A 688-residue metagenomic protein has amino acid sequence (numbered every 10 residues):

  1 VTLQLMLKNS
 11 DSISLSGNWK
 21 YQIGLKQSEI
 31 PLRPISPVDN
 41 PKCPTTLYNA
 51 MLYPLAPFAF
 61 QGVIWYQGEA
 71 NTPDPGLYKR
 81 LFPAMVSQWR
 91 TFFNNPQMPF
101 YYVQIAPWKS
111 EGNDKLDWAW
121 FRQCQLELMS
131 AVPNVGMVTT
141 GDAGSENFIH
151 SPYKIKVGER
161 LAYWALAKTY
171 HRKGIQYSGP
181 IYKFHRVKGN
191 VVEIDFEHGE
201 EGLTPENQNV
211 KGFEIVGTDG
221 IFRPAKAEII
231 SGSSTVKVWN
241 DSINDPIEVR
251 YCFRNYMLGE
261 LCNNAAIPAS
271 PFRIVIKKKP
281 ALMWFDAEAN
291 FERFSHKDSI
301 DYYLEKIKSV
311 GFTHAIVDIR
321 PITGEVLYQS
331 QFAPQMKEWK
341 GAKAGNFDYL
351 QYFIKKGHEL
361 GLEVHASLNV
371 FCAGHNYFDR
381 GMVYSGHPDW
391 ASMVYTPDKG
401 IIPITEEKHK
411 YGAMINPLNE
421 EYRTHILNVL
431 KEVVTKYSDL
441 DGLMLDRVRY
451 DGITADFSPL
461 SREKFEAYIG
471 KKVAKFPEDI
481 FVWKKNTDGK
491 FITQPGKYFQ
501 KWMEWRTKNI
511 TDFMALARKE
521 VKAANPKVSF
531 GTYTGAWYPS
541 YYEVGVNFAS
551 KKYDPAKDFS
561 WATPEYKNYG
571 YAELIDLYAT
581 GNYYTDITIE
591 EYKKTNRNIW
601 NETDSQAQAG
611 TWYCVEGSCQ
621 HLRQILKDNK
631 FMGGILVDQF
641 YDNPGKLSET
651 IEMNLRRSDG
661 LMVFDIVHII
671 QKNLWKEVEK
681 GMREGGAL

Functional and structural regions predicted by a protein language model:
V1-K277, Y583: Cell-envelope and extracellular/periplasmic
I23-T46, K279-F294, A366, F371-Y437 (+2 more regions): Active-site-adjacent "subsite" loops/lids of carbohydrate-active enzymes
V38-P41, Y66-K79, A106, E111-D114 (+6 more regions): The substrate-binding groove and active-site-proximal loops of carbohydrate-active enzymes, especially glycoside
T139-T140, T563-L688: Substrate-binding cleft of secreted/luminal carbohydrate-active enzymes
D298-E325, S438, N568-T580, R657-L661: Catalytic domains of carbohydrate-active enzymes, especially glycoside hydrolases
V310-N346, K594-N596: Aromatic-lined carbohydrate-binding/catalytic grooves of carbohydrate-active enzymes
F312-I319, Y349-T405, M444-R449, P526-G531: Glycine-rich, aromatic-flanked loop segments that form ligand/cofactor-binding clefts across common enzyme folds
T396-D586, E590-E591, T595: Polysaccharide-binding and catalytic clefts of secreted carbohydrate-active enzymes
